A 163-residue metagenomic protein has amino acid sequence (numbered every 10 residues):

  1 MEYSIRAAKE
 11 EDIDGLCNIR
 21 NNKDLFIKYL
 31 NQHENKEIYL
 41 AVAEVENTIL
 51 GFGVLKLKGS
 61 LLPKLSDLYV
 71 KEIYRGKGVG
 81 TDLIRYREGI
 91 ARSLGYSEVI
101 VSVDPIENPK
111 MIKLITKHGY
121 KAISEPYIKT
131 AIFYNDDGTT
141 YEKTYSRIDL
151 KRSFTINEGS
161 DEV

Functional and structural regions predicted by a protein language model:
M1-L25, R147, F154-V163: A short, well-structured alpha-helix characteristic of acyl/acetyltransferase catalytic modules
A7-D67, K71-E72, I84: Acetyl-CoA-dependent GNAT
K71-I73, K77, P105-E107: Active-site acidic-Proline motif in GNAT/NAT acetyltransferases
G76-G89, K117: Conserved acetyl-CoA-binding loop-helix of GNAT-fold acetyltransferases
A91-V103: Conserved GNAT acetyl-CoA-binding A-motif
V101-I112: Conserved beta-strand-loop-alpha-helix junction that forms the acyl-donor binding cleft
S102-V103, T116-T140: Conserved catalytic-core motifs of GNAT/GCN5-like acyltransferases
I128-V163: C-terminal "cap" of GNAT-fold acetyltransferases
